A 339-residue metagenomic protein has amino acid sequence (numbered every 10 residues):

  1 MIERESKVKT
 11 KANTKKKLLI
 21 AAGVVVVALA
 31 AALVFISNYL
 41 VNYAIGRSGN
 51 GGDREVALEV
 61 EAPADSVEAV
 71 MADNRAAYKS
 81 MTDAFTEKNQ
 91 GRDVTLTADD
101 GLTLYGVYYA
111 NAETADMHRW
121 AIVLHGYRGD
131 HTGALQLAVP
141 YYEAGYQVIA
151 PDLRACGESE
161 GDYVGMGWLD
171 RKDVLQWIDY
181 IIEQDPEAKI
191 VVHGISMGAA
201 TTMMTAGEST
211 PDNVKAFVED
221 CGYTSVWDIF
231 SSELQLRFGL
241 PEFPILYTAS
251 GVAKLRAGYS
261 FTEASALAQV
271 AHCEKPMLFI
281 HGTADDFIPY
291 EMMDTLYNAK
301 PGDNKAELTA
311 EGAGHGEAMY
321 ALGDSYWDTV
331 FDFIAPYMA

Functional and structural regions predicted by a protein language model:
A28-T97: An N-terminal hydrophobic leader/cap segment in hydrolases
Y127-P140, L153: The serine-hydrolase catalytic nucleophile loop
P140-E160: Conserved alpha/beta-hydrolase
V164-D185: Alpha/beta-hydrolase active-site loop
M204-Y259: Hydrolase active-site cap/lid region
A266, K275, P289-N298: Short alpha-helix in the alpha/beta-hydrolase fold that links the catalytic acid
H272-E274, F279-H281, D285: Short beta-strand/loop motif that positions the catalytic acidic residue of the alpha/beta-hydrolase fold
A321-A339: Catalytic active-site module of serine/aspartate enzymes centered on a nucleophile-bearing elbow/loop
